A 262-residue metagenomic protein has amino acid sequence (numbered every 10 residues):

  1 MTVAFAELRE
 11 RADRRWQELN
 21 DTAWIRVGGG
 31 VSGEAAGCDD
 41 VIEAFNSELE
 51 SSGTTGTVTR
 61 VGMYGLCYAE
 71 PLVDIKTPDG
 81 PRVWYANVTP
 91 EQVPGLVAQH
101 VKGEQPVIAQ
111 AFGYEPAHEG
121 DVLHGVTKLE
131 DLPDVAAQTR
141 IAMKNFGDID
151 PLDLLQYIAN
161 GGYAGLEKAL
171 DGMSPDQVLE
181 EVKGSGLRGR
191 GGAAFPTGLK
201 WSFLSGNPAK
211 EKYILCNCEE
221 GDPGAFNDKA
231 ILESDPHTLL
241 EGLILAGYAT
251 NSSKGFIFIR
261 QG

Functional and structural regions predicted by a protein language model:
M1-G262: Feature of Fe-S/electron-transfer and energy-metabolism proteins that preferentially highlights extended coupling
